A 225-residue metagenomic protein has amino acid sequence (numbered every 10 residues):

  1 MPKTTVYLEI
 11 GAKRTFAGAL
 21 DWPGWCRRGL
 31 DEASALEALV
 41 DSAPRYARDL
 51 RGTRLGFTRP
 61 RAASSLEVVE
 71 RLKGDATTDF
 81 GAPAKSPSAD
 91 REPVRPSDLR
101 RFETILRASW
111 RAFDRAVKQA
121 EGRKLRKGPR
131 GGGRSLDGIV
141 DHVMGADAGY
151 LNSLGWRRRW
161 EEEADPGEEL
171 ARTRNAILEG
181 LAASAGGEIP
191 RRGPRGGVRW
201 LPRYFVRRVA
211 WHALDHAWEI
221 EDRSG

Functional and structural regions predicted by a protein language model:
P2, P44-D98: Short, charged, surface-exposed hinge/linker loops at domain edges that act as mobile lids or interdomain connectors
T5-V6, G11-E32, L36-L55, L66-V69 (+4 more regions): Short, contiguous alpha-helical
V6-G11, T77, A84-K85, W110-R111 (+1 more regions): Short, flexible segments with low predicted structural confidence
L99-L106: Short acidic-aromatic active-site loops that bind/stabilize oxyanions
A108-A116, L170-G180: Amphipathic alpha-helical packing segments from all-alpha helical-bundle domains
G145, G149, A176-G186: Glycine-rich, acidic and aromatic/proline-enriched surface loops and short helix-turn segments that act as binding
G187-G196: A glycine-biased, small/acidic residue-tolerant capping/turn segment at secondary-structure junctions
